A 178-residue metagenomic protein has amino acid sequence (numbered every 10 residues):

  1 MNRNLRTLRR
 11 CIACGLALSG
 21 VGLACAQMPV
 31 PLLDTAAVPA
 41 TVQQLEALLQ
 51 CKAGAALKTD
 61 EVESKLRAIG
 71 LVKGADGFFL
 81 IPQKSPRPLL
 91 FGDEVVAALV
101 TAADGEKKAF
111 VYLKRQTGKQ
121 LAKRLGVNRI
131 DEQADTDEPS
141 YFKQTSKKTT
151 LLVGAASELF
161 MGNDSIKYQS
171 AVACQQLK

Functional and structural regions predicted by a protein language model:
N2-C14: Bacterial N-terminal signal peptides that target proteins for export
C14-A17, G54, L177: General secretory precursor processing signal
G20-A24: N-terminal signal peptide c-region/cleavage motif recognized by signal peptidases
D34-A98: N-terminal secretory signal peptides
S85, L89-S146: Long, charged/polar, surface-exposed segments that mediate recognition or autoinhibition
A122-K178: A charged, solvent-exposed segment within the mature domains of Sec-exported extracytoplasmic proteins
